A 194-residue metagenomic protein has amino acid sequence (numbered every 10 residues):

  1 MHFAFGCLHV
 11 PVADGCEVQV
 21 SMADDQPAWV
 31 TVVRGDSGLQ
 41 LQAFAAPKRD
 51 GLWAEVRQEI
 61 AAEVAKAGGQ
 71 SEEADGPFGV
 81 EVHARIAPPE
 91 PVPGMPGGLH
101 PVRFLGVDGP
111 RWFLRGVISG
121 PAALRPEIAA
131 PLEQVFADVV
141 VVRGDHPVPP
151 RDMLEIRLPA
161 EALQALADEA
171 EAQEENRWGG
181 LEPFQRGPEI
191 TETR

Functional and structural regions predicted by a protein language model:
M1-F5, P11-H100, W112-L114, A160-Q164 (+2 more regions): Conserved polar/disulfide-associated segments of primarily extracytoplasmic proteins
R49, S71-G76, V117-P121, D145-R151 (+1 more regions): Short C-terminal domain-edge/linker segments immediately following a structured domain
V64-K66, A137-V139, P150, A172-Q173: Short, intrinsically disordered/low-complexity patches at protein termini and at juxtamembrane boundaries
E81, V148-F184: Short, highly charged C-terminal tails/helix-capping segments
P101-G106: Hydrophobic/aromatic beta-strand elements that line small-molecule binding cavities or substrate pockets in beta-rich
V107-G120: Short acidic, glycine/tyrosine-flanked loop/strand segments centered on an H-E-D-like triad
V117-L163: Surface-exposed amphipathic alpha-helical segments
